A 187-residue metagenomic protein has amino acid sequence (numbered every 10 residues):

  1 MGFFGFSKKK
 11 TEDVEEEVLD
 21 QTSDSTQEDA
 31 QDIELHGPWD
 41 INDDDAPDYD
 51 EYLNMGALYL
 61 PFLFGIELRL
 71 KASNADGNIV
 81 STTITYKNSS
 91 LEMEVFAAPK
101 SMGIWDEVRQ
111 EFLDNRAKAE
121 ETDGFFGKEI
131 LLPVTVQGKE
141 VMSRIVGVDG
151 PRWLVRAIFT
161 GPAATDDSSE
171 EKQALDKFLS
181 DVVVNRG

Functional and structural regions predicted by a protein language model:
M1-I79, G161-G187: N-terminal targeting sequences that direct proteins away from the cytosol to non-cytosolic compartments
G65, T85-S89, V148-L154: Short, solvent-exposed coil/turn segments at beta-strand boundaries
L68-L70, S89-L91, W105-V108, D114 (+1 more regions): Amphipathic alpha-helical hairpins
S81-G103: A short acidic-to-branched-hydrophobic micro-motif
M93-E94, L154-T165: Short, well-ordered beta-strand elements
S101-D106, S168-S169: Short, conserved charged micro-motifs
V108-R152: Signature of long, low-cysteine stretches enriched in small and polar/charged residues
